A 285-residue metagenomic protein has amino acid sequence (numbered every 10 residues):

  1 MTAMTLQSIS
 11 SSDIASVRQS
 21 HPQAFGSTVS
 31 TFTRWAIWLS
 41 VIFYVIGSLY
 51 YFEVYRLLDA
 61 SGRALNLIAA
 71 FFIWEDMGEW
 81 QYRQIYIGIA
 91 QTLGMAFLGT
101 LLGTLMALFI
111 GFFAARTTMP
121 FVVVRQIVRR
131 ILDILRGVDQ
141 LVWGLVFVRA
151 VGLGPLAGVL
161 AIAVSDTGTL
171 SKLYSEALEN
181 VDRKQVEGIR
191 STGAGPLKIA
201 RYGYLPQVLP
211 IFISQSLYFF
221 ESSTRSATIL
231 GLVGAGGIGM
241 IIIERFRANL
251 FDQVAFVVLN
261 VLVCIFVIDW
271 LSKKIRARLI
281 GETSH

Functional and structural regions predicted by a protein language model:
M1-L101, L105-F109, F113, T117 (+2 more regions): N-terminal, non-cleaved signal-anchor transmembrane helix
W35-I37, N249-R276: A membrane-interface signal for the N-terminal entry of alpha-helical transmembrane segments
L105-I110, V142, A157, V164-V186 (+4 more regions): Membrane-embedded alpha-helices of multi-pass transport/permease systems
I110-G144, L173-E176: Cytoplasmic-entry segments and transmembrane alpha-helices of multi-pass inner-membrane transporters
L132-D166: Generic hydrophobic transmembrane alpha-helix motif, especially the helices
R149, R225-V261, I280-H285: Glycine-rich helix-loop "coupling/hinge" segments at transmembrane-helix boundaries in multipass transporters
V181-V208, A235: Short helix-to-coil transition segments within interhelical loops that connect adjacent transmembrane helices
P196-L230, D252-V261, I268: Transmembrane alpha-helices
